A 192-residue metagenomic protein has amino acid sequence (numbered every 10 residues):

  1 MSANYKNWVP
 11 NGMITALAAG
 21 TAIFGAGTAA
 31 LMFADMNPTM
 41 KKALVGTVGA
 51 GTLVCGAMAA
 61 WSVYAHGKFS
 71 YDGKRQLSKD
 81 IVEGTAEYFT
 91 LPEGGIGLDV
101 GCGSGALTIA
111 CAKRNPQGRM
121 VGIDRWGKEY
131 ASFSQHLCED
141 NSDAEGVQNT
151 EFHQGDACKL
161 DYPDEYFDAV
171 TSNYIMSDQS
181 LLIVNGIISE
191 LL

Functional and structural regions predicted by a protein language model:
M1-M58: N-terminal auxiliary segments of SAM/dcSAM-dependent transferases
M13-A16, A60-G84: Class I SAM-dependent methyltransferase Rossmann-like catalytic core, especially the SAM/SAH-binding loop
E93-G103, V121: Conserved class I S-adenosyl-L-methionine
S104-P116: Conserved SAM-binding loop of SAM-dependent methyltransferases across substrates and taxa, primarily the Class I
G146-A157: Conserved SAM-binding strand-loop segment of SAM-dependent methyltransferases
C158-V170: A short acidic, Gly/Pro-enriched loop at the edge of an enzyme's catalytic core that lines a small-molecule cofactor
D168-L182: A short SAM/SAH-binding and catalytic strip from SAM-dependent methyltransferases
V184-L192: A short glycine-rich, Lys/Arg-flanked "PGG" loop and its adjoining helix->strand segment in the class I
